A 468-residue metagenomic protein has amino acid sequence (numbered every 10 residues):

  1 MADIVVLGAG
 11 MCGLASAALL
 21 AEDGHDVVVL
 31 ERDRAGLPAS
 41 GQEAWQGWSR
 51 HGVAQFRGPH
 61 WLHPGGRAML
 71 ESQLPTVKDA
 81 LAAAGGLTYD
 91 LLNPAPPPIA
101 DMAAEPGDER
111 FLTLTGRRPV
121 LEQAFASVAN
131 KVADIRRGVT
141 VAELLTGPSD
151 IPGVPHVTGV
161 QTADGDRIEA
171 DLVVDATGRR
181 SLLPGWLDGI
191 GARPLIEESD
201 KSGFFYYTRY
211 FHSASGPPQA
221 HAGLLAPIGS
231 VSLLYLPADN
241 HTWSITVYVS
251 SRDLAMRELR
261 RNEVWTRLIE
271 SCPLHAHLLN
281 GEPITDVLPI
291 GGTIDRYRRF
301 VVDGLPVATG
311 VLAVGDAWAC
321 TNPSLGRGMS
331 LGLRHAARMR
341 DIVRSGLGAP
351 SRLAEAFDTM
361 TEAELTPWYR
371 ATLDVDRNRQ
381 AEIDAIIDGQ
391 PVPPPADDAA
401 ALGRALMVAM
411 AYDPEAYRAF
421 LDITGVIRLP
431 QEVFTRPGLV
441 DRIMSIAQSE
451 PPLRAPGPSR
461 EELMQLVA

Functional and structural regions predicted by a protein language model:
A2-A39: N-terminal Rossmann-like FAD-binding beta1-loop-alpha1 element of flavoenzymes
L19, L37-P94: N-terminal FAD cofactor-binding segment of flavoenzymes
V29-L30, V173, V314: Generic enzyme active-site microenvironment
W61-L62, D108-S127, L182, A255 (+1 more regions): Short beta-strand to alpha-helix junction loop
T115, A255-W368: FAD/FMN-dependent oxidoreductases across multiple families
K131-W265: Predominantly flavin-linked oxidoreductase catalytic cores and closely associated redox partners
R340-A468: C-terminal helical "tail/cap" subdomain of flavin- and related membrane-associated enzymes
